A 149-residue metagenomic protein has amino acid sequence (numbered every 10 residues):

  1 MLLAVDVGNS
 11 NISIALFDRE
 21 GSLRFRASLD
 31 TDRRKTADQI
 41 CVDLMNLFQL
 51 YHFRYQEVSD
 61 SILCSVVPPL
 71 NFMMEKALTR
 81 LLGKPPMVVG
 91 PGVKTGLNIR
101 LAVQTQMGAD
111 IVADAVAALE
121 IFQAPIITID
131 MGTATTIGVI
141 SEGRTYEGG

Functional and structural regions predicted by a protein language model:
L2-D6, I62, I126-D130: Short glycine-aspartate micro-motif
L2-N46, R144-G149: Short glycine-rich, Thr/Ser-proximal phosphate-binding strand/loop in the N-terminal lobe of ATP-dependent enzymes
V7-N9, V67, T133: A generic beta-sheet turn/junction motif
S13, F72-M73: Phosphate- and divalent-cation-binding pockets in alpha/beta enzyme and binding domains that engage nucleotide-derived
I14, L63, G132: Residue-level signal for inorganic ion chemistry
L44-D60: Phosphate/pyrophosphate-binding loops at sites that engage ATP/ADP/AMP, CoA/4′-phosphopantetheine, polyphosphate
Y55-V66, P85-M87: Short glycine-rich phosphate-binding loop at a beta-alpha junction
K76, L81-M87, V93, L97-G149: Phosphate-binding/catalytic loop of phosphoryl-transfer enzymes
